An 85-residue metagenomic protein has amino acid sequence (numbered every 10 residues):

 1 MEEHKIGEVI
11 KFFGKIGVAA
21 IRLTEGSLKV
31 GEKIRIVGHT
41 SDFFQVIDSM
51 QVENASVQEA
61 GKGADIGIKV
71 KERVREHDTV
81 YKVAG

Functional and structural regions predicted by a protein language model:
M1-L28, K33-G85: Beta-strand/loop-dominated core regions that host nucleotide or nucleotide-derived cofactor-binding catalytic loops
